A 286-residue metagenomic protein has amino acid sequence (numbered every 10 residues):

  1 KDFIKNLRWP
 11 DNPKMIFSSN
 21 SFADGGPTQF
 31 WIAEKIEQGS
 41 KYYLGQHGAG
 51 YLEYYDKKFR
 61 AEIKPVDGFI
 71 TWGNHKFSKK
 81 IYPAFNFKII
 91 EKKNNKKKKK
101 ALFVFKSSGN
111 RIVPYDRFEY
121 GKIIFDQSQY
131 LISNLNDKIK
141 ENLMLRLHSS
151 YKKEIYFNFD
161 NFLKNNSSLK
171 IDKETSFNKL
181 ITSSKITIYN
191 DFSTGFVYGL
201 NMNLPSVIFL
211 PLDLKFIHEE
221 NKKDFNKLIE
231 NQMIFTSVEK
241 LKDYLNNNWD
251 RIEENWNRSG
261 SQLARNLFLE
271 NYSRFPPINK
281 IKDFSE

Functional and structural regions predicted by a protein language model:
K1-F87, G195-F196: Active-site and donor-binding regions of nucleotide-sugar-utilizing enzymes
K1-Q38, R117, I123-S133, I139-N142 (+1 more regions): N-terminal pre-catalytic "stem/leader" segment of glycosyltransferase-like enzymes
S18-A23, H47-G48, W72-N74, V104-S107 (+3 more regions): Structural motif
G25-P27, L52-Y54, H75-K80, R111-I112 (+2 more regions): Short, charged/polar "capping" segments at the starts of alpha-helices and the immediately preceding loops
Q29-K35, K58-F59, E154-N166, E219-F225: Short, aromatic/basic amphipathic alpha-helical patches
F77, M144-M202, V207, L212-D213: Donor nucleotide-activated moiety binding/catalytic core segment of transferases that use nucleotide-activated donors
K80-P83, F105, I186, D191-N271: Catalytic binding pocket for nucleotide-activated donors in carbohydrate/polymer assembly enzymes
Y82-N161: Conserved catalytic-core segment of nucleotide-activated headgroup transferases in glycan assembly
